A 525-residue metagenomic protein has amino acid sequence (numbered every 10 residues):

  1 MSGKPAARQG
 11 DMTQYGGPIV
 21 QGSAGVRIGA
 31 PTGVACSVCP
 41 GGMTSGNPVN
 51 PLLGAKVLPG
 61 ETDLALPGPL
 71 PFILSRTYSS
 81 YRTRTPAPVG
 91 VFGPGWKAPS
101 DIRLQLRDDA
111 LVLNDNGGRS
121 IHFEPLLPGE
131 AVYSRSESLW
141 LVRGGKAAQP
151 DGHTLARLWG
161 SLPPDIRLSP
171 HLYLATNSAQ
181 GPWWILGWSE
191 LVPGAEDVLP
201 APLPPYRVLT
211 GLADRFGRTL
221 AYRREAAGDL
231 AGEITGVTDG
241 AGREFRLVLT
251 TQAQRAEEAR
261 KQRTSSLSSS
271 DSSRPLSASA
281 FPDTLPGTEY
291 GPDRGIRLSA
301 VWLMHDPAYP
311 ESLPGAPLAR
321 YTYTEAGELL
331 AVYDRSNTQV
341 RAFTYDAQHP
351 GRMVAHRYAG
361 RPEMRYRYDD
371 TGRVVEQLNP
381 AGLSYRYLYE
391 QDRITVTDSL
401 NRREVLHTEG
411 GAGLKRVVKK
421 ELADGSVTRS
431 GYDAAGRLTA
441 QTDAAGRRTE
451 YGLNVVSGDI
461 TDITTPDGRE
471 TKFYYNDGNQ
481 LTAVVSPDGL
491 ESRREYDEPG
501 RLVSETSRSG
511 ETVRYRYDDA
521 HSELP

Functional and structural regions predicted by a protein language model:
M1-V49, Y309, A316-Y321, M364: Intrinsically disordered, low-complexity proline/glycine-rich segments
A30-T83: Intrinsically disordered, low-complexity segments enriched in small residues
K56-E61, K97-P99, Q105-D109: Short alpha-helical segments and helix-capping/turn motifs at coil-helix boundaries
G60-T62, S100-D101, L318, V427-R429: Generic recognition of flexible, low-complexity loop/linker segments
R76-T77, A98-D101, Y133: N-terminal targeting and processing segments
T83-K97: Short, polar loop/linker segments at the starts of domains and inter-domain junctions
F92-P94, D109-P525: Extended charged/polar low-complexity repeat regions
